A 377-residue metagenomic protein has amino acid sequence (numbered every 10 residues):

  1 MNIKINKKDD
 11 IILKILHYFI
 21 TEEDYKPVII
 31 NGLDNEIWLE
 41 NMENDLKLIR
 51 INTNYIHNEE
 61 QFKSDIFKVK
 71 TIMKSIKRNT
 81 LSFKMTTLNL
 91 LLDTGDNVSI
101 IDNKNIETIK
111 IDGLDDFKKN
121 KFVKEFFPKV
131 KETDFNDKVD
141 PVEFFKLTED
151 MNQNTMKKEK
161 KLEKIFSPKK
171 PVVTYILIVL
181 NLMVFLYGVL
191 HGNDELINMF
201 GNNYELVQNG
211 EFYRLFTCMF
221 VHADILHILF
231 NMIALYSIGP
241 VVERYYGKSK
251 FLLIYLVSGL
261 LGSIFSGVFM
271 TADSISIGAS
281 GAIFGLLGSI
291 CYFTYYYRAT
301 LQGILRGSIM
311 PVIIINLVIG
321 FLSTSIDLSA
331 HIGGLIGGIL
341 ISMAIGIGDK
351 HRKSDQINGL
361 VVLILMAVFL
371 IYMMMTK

Functional and structural regions predicted by a protein language model:
M1-N52, K110-D112: N-terminal pre-first-transmembrane soluble regions of secretory-pathway and organelle membrane proteins
E40-L215, I304, K350-V361, I371-K377: N-terminal signal-anchor transmembrane helix
K170-A279, F321-S329: N-terminal TM1-TM2 helical hairpin plus the immediately adjacent luminal interfacial "cap"
E243-Y246, Y297-I304, I347-Q356: Membrane-interface helix-boundary motifs at transmembrane edges
S249-I254, A279-A282, G303-M310, Q356-G359: Cytoplasmic-side transmembrane-helix entry/capping segments in multi-pass membrane proteins
G259-I264, V312-F321, L365-M373: Aromatic-anchored segments of alpha-helical transmembrane domains
G281, V312-G337: Short alpha-helical packing/oligomerization segments
F284-Y292, I336-G346: Alpha-helical transmembrane segments and their membrane-interface exit regions
